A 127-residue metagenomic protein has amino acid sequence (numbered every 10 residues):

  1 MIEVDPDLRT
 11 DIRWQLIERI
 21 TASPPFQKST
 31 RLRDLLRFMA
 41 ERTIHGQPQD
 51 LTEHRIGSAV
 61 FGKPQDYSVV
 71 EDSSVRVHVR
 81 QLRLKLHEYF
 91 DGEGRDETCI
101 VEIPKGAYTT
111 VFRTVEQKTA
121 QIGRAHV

Functional and structural regions predicted by a protein language model:
M1-Q117: An N-terminal, helix-rich hydrophobic module
Q121-G123: Short, compositionally biased segments
A125-V127: Conserved small/polar residues in nucleotide/adenosyl-binding loops
